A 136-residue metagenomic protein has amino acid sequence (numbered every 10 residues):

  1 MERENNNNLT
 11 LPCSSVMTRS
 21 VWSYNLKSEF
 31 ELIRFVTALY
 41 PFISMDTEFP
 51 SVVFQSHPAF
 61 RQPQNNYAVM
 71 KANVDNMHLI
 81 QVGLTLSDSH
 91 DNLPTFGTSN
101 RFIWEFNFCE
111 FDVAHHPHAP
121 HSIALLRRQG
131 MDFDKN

Functional and structural regions predicted by a protein language model:
M1-N76, S87-N136: N-terminal accessory regions of nucleic-acid-interacting proteins
H78-I80: A generic structural signal for short beta-strands and their flanking turns/coil linkers
V82-L86: Short beta-strand scaffold segments in enzyme catalytic cores
